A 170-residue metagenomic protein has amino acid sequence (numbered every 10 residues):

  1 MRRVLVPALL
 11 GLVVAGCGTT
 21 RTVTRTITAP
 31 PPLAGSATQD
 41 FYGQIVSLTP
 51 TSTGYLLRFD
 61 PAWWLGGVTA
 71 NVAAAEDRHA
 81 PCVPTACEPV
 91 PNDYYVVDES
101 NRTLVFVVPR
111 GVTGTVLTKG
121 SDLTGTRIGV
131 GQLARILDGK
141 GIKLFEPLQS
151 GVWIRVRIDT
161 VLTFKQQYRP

Functional and structural regions predicted by a protein language model:
M1-L10: N-terminal export and membrane-targeting signals
R3, V23-T24: Propeptides and adjacent flexible N-terminal/non-core segments of secreted, proteolytically processed extracellular
V13-G16: C-terminal motif of bacterial Sec signal peptides marking the signal peptidase cleavage site
G18-T20: Bacterial signal peptide processing site
T24-P170: Solvent-exposed hydroxyl-ligand-binding patches built from regularly spaced Ser/Thr and small hydrophobics
